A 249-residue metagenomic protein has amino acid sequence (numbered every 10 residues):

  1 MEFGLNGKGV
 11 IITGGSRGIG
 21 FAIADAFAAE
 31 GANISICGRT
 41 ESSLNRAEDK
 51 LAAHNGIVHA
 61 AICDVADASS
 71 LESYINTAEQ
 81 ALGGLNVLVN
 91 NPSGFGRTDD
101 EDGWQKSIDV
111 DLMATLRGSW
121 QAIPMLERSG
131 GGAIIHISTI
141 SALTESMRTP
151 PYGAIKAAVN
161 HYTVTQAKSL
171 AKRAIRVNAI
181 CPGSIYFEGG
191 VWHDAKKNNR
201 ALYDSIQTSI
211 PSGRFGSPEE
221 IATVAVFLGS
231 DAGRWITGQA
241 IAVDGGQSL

Functional and structural regions predicted by a protein language model:
G9, S16-G18: Conserved glycine-rich cofactor-binding loop
F95-I108, I206: Substrate-binding pocket helix/loop in short-chain dehydrogenase/reductase
S119, I155: Active-site helix of classical SDR
P124, K168-S169, R234: Alpha-helical segment proximal to the catalytic Tyr-Lys
T139: Residue(s) in the substrate-gating loop at a strand-loop-helix junction that position the organic substrate next
A171, R176, I236-G238: Short, small/polar-rich loop/turn modules that mediate ligand/substrate recognition or access, typified
R214-V243, S248: C-terminal substrate-recognition "lid" of short-chain dehydrogenase/reductases
